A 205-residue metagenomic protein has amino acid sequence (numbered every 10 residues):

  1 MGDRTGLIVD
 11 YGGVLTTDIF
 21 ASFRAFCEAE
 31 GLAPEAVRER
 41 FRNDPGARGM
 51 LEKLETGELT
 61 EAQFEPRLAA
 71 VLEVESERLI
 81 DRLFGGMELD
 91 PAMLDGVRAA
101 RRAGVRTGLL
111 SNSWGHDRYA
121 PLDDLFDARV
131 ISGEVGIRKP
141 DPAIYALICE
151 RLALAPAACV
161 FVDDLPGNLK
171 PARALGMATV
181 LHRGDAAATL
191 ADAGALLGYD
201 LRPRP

Functional and structural regions predicted by a protein language model:
M1-G46, A174, A187-A188: Active-site neighborhood of HAD-like aspartate-dependent phosphohydrolases
M1-T5, R98, L110, G115-P205: Asp-based, Mg2+/Mn2+-dependent phosphohydrolase catalytic module
F23, F64-L68, I80, D117-R118: Hydrophobic alpha-helical core bundles mediating ligand binding, dimerization, or RNAP-core interactions
C27, A69, C149: The alpha-helix within a helix-turn-helix
E30-N43, L72-R82, L201-P205: Short, surface-exposed acidic
R48-R78: A metal-dependent, Asp-based hydrolase signature
A70, E77-T107, P142: Short, acidic loop-to-helix structural element flanking the phosphoryl-transfer center in phosphate-processing enzymes
